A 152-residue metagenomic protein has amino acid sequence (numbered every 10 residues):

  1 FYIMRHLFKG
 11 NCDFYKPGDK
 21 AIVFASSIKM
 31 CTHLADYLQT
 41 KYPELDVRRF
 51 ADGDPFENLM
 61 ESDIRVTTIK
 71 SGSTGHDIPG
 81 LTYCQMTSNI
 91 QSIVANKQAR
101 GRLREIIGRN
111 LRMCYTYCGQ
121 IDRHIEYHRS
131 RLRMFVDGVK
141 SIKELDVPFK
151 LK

Functional and structural regions predicted by a protein language model:
F1-A35: Conserved strand-helix element at the start of the C-terminal RecA-like helicase core
F14-P17, K41, I78, I106: Alpha-helix C-cap/termination motif
P17-K20, L45, E61-D63: Short coil/turn segments at beta-strand junctions that form active-site/ligand-binding loops
T32-T40, R129-V136: Class I S-adenosyl-L-methionine
A35, Q39-P55: Conserved RecA-like helicase motor-core motifs
P43, P79-G80, G138: Short, structured coil segments at secondary-structure junctions
R48-M134: Conserved RecA-like P-loop NTPase helicase motor core
M113, Y127-K152: Long, hydrophobic alpha-helical segments
